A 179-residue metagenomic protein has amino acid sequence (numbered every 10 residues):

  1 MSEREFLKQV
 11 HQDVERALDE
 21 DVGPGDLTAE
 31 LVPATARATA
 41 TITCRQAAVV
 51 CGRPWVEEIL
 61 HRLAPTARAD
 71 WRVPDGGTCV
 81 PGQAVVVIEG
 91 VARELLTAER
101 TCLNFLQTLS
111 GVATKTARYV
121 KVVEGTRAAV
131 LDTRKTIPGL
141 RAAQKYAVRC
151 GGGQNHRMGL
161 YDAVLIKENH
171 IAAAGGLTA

Functional and structural regions predicted by a protein language model:
M1-A179: Acidic/glycine-rich phosphate/pyrophosphate-binding loops and surrounding catalytic core that coordinate Mg2+
